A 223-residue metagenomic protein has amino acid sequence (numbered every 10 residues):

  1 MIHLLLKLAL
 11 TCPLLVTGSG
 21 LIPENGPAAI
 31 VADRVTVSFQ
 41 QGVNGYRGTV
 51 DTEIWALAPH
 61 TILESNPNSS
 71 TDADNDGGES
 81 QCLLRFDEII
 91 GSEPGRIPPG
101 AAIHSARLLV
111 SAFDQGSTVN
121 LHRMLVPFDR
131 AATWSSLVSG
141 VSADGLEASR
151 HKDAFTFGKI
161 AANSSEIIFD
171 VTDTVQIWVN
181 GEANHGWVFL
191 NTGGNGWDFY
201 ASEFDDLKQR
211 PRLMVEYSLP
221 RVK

Functional and structural regions predicted by a protein language model:
L5-T17: Bacterial N-terminal signal peptides
L21-P94, D129, T192-G194, F204-P211 (+1 more regions): Flexible, small-residue-rich N-terminal segments that precede or flank a structured functional core
N75, V110-D114, N191: Non-cytosolic beta-sheet module surface loops
F86, P99-D114, L213: A short beta-strand element within beta-rich, extracytoplasmic domains of secreted/secretory-pathway proteins
S92-H104, W178-V179: Extracellular/lumenal carbohydrate-interaction signature centered on repeated Trp-anchored short motifs
P94, G116-V119, N195-A201: Extracytoplasmic/secreted cell-surface and envelope-processing proteins
A112-N184: Beta-strand-rich interaction/scaffold domains
V175-D205: Ser/Thr/Pro-rich, low-complexity mucin-like regions that serve as glycosylated stalks/linkers or repetitive adhesive
